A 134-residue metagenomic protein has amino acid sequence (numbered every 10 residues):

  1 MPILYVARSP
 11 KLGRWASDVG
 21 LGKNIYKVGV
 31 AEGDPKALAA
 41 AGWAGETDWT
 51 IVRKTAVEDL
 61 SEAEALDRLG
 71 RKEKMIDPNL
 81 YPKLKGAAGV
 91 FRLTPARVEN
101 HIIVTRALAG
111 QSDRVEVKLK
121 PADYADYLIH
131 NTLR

Functional and structural regions predicted by a protein language model:
M1-R134: Non-catalytic accessory segments flanking enzymatic or RNA/DNA-binding domains
